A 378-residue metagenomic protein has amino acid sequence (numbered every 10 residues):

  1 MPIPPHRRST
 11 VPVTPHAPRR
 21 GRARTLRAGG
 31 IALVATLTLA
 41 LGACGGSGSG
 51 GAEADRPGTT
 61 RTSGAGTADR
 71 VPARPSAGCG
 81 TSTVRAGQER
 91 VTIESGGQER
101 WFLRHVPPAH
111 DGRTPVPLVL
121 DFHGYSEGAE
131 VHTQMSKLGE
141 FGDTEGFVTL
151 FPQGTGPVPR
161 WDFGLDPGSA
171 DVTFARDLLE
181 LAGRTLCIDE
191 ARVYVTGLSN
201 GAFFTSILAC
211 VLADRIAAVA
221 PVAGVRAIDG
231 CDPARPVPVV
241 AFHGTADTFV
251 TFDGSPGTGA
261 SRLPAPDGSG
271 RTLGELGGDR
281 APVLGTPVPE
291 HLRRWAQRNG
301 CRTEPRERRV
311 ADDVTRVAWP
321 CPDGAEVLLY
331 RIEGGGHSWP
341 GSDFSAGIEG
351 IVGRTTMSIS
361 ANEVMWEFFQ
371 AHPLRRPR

Functional and structural regions predicted by a protein language model:
P2, C44-L118, T196-A220, R226 (+5 more regions): A domain-start/cap signature at the N-terminus of enzymes
P2-G48: Secretory targeting and sorting signals
I3, Q88-E89, I93-Y194, I207 (+3 more regions): Serine-hydrolase catalytic machinery in alpha/beta-hydrolase-like enzymes
R90, T149-F151, V239, R316 (+1 more regions): Conserved beta-strand scaffold positions in the cores of enzyme catalytic domains, especially in NTP/NDP-utilizing
V106-A109, S136-E140, A227-V239, V317-A325: Short amphipathic alpha-helices and their capping/turn segments at secondary-structure boundaries
Q134, L138, R184, A191-P238 (+1 more regions): Primarily recognizes the serine-hydrolase "nucleophile elbow" in alpha/beta-hydrolase and SGNH/GDSL folds
A241-H243: Short beta-strand/loop motif that positions the catalytic acidic residue of the alpha/beta-hydrolase fold
T245-V327, G335, P340-I359: Active-site-adjacent alpha-helix of alpha/beta-hydrolase-fold enzymes
